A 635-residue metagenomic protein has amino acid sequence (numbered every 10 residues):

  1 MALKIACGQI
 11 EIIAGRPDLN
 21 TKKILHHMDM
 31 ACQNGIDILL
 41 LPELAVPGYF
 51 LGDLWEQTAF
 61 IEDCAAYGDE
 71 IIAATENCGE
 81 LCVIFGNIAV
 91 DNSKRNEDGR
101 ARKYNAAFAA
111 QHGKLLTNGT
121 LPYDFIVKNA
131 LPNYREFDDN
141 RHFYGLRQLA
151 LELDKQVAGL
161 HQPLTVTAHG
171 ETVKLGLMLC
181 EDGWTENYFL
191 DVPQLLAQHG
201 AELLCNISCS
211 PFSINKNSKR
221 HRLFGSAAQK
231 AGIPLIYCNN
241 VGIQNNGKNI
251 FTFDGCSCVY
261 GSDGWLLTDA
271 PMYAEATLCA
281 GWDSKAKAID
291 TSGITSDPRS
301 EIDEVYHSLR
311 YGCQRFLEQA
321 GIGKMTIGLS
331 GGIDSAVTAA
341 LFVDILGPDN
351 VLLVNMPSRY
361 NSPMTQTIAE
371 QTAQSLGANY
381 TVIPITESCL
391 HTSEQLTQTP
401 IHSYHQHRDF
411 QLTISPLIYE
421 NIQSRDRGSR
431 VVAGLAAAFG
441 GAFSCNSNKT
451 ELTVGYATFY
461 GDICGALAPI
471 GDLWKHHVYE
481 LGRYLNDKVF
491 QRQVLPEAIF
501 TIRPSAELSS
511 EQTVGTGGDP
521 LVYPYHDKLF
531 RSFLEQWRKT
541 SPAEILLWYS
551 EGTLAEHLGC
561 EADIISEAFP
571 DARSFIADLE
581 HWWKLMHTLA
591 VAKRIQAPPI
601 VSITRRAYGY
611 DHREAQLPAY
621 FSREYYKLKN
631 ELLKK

Functional and structural regions predicted by a protein language model:
M1-G328, A339-N350, N355, S375 (+3 more regions): Enzyme catalytic cores with a strong preference for nitrogen-chemistry domains
L3, V173, G232-I233, Q244 (+2 more regions): ATP/NTP-dependent adenylation/nucleotidyl-transfer catalytic domains that generate, transfer, or process NMP-activated
